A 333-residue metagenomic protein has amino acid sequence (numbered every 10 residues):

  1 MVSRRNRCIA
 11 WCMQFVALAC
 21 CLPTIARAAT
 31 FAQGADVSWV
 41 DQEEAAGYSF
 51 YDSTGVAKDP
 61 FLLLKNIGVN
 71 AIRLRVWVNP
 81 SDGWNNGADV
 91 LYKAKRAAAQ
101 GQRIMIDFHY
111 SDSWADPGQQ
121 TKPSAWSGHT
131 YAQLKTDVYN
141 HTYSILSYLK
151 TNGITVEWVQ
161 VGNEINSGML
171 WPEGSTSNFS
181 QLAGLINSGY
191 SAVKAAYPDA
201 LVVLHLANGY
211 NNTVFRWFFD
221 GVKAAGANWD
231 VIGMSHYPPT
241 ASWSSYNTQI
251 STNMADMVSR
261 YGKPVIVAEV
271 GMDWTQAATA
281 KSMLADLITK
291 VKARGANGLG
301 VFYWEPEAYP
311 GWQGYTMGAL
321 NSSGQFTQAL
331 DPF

Functional and structural regions predicted by a protein language model:
M1-I9: N-terminal secretory signal peptides that target proteins for export/translocation
W11-P23: Bacterial N-terminal signal peptides
A29-P60: Boundary/entry segment of secreted carbohydrate-active catalytic domains
Q33-A35, I72-L74, I104-F108, E157-V161 (+4 more regions): Hydrophobic faces of well-ordered beta-strands that scaffold small-molecule active sites in alpha/beta enzyme cores
S38-V40, W77-N79, H109-S111, V161-N166 (+4 more regions): Active-site beta-loop-alpha junctions enriched in small/polar residues
A45-S49, D256-G262, W274-F333: Aromatic-rich peripheral "rim/lid" segments of glycoside hydrolase catalytic domains that contact and position glycan
V56-Q119, P123, T176-V203, M254 (+1 more regions): Aromatic-lined substrate-binding rim segments of carbohydrate-active enzymes
N86-L91, D116-W229, T240-T252, Q276-D286 (+1 more regions): Active-site cleft segment of glycoside hydrolase catalytic domains centered on the general acid/base Glu
